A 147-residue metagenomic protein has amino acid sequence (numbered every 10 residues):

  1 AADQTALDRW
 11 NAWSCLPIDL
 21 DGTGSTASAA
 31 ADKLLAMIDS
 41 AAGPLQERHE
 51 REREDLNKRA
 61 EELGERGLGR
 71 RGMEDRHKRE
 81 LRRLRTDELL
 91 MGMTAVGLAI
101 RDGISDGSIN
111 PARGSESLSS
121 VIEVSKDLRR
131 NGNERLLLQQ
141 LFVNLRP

Functional and structural regions predicted by a protein language model:
A1-G92, D102-P147: Charged, glycine-rich active-site and insertion segments that engage polyanionic ligands
V96: Non-catalytic DNA-binding core/recognition domains of DNA-processing enzymes
